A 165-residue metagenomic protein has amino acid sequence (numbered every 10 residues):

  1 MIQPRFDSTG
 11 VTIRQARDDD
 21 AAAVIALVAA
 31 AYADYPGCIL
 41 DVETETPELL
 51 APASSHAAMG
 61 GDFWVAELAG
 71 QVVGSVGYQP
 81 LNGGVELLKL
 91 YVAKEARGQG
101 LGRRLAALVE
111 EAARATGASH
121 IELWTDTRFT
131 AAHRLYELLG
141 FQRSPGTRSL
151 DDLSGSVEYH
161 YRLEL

Functional and structural regions predicted by a protein language model:
I2-D7, V11, Q15-E95, A106-L108 (+3 more regions): Acetyl-CoA-dependent GNAT
L50, S119-L165: C-terminal "cap" of GNAT-fold acetyltransferases
R97-L101: Glycine-rich ATP-binding loop(s) of histidine-kinase-like ATPases
